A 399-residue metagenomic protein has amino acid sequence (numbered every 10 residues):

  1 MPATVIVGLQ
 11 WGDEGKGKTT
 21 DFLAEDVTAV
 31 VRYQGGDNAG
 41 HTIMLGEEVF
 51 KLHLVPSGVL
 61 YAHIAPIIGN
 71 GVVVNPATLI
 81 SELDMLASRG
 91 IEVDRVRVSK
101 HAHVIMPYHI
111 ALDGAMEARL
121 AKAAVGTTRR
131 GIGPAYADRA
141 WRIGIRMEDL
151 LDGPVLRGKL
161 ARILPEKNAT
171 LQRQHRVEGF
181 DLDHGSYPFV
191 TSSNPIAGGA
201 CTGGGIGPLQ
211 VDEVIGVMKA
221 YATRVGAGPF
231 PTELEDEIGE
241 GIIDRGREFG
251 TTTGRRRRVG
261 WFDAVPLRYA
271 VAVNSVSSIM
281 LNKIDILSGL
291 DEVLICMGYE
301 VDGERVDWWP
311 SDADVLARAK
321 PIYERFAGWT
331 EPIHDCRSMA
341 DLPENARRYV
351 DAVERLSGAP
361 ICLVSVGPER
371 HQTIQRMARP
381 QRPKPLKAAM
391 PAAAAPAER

Functional and structural regions predicted by a protein language model:
M1-R399: Non-transmembrane, aqueous-exposed alpha-helical and coiled segments at domain scale
